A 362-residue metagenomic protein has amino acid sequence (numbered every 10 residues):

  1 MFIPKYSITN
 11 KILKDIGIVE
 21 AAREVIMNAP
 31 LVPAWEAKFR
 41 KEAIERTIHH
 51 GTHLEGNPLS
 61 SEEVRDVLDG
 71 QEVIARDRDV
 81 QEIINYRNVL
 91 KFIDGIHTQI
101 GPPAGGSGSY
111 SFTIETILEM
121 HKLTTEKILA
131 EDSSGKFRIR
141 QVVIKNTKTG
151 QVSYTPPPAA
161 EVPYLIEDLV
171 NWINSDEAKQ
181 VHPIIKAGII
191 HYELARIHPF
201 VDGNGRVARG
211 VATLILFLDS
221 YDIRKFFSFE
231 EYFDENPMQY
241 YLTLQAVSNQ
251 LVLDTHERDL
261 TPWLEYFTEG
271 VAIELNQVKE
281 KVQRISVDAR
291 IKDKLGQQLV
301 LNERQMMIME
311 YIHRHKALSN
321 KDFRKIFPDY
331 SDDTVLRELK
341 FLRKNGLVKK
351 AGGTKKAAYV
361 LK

Functional and structural regions predicted by a protein language model:
M1-K362: FIC/Doc superfamily catalytic core
